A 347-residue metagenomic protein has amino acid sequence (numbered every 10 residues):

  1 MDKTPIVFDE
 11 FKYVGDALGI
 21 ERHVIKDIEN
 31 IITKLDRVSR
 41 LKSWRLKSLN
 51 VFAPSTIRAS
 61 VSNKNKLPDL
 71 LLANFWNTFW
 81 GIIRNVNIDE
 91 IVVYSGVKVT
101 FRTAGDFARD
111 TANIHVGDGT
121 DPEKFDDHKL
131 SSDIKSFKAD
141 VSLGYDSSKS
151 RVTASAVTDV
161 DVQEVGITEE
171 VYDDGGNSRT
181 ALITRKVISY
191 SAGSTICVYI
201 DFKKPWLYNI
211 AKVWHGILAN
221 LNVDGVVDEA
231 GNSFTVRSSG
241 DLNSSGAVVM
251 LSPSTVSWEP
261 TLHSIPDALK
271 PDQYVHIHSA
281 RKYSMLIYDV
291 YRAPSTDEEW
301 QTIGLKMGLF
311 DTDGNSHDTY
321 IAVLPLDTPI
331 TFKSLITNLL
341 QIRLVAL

Functional and structural regions predicted by a protein language model:
M1-Q163, E169-L347: Small cysteine-rich, disulfide-bonded extracellular modules of the LU/uPAR three-finger superfamily and closely related
